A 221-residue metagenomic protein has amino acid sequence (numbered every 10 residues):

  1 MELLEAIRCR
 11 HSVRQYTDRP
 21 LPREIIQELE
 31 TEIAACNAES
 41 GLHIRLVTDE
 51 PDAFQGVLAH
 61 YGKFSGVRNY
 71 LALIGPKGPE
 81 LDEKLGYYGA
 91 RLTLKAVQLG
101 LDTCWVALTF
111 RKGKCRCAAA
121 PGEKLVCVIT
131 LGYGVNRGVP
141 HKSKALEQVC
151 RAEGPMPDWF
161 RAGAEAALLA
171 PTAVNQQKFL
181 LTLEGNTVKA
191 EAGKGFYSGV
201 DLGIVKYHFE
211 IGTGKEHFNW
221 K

Functional and structural regions predicted by a protein language model:
M1-K221: Acidic, surface-exposed loops and disordered segments
